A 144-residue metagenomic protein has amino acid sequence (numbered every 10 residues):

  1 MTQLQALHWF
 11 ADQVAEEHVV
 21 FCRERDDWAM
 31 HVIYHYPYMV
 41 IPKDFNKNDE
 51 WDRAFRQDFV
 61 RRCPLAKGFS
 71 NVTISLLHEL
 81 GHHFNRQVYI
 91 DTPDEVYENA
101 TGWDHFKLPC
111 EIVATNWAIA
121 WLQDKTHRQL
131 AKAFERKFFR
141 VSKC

Functional and structural regions predicted by a protein language model:
M1, I90, S142-C144: Short intrinsically disordered terminal tails
M1-E17: Zn2+-dependent metallopeptidase catalytic core
Q5-W9, V113-W121: Amphipathic alpha-helical segments that form well-ordered structural scaffolds and often line/cohere around active
R23-S70, R86-Q87: Active-site scaffold of zinc-dependent metalloenzymes
G68, T101-L108, N116-C144: Long, well-structured alpha-helical subdomains associated with metal-dependent extracellular/ecto-lumenal hydrolases
S70-N71, R86-N116: Post-HEXXH active-site segment of zinc metalloproteases
I74-Q87: Active-site recognition of the HExxH zinc-binding catalytic motif
